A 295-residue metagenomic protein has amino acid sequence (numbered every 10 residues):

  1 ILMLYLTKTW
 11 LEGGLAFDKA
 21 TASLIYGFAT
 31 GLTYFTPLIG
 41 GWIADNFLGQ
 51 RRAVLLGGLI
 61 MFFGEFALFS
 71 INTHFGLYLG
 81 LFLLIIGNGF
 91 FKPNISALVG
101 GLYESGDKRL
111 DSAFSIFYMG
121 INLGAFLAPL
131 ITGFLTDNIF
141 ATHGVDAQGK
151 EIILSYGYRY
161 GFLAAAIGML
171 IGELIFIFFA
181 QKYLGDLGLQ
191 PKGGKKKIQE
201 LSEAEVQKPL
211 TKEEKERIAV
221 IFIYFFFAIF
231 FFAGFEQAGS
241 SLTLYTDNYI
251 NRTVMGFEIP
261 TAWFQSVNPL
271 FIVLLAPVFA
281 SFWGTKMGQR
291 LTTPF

Functional and structural regions predicted by a protein language model:
I1-T21, D137, A238-A262: Short amphipathic helix-loop junctions that connect adjacent transmembrane helices in Major Facilitator Superfamily/SLC
L6-T7, I43-D45, A67, I131-F140 (+1 more regions): Interfacial helix-cap and linker-helix signal at transmembrane-aqueous boundaries of multi-pass secondary transporters
S23-D45, K92, F126-A128, S266-F279: Central cavity-lining transmembrane alpha-helices of secondary-active solute carriers, predominantly the Major
A44, E65-I71, L84, F176: MFS-fold secondary transporters
N46-G58, T285-F295: Cytoplasmic membrane-interface "Motif A"-like loop-to-helix N-cap segments of 12-TM Major Facilitator Superfamily
G57-L77: C-terminal ends and interior cores of transmembrane alpha-helices in multi-pass membrane transporters/permeases
F90-E104: Intracellular juxtamembrane helix-capping segments at the cytosolic ends of symmetry-related transmembrane helices
S105-K108, G133-F257, F279, W283-Q289: Intracellular loop-helix junctions on the cytosolic face of multi-pass helical membrane proteins
